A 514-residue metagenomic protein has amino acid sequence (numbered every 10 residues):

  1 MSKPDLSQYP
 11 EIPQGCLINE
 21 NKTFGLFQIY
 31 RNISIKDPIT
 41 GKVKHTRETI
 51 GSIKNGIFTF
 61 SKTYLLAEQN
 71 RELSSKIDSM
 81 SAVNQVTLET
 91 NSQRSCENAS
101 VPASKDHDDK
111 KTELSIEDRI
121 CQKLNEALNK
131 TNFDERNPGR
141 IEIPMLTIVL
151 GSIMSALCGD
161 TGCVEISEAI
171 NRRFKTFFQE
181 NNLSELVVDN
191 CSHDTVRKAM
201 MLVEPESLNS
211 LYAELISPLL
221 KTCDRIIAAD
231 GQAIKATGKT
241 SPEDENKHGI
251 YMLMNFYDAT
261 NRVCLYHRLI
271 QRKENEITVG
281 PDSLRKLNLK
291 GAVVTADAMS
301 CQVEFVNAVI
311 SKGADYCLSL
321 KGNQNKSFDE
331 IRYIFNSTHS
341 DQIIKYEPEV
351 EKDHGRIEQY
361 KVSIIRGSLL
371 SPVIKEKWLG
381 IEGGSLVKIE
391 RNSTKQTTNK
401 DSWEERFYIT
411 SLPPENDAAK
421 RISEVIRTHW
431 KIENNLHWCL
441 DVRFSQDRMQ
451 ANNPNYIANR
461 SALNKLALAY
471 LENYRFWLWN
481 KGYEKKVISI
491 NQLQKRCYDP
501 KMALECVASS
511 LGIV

Functional and structural regions predicted by a protein language model:
M1-A229, Y257-H267, M449, E472-V514: Dynamic "connector" segments at or just before major functional cores
R31, G151, I166, S192 (+8 more regions): Short, conserved catalytic/metal-binding motifs centered on acidic residues
T46, I50, A314-I331: Conserved beta-strand -> loop -> alpha-helix junction used to position metal-binding or nucleic-acid-contacting
S152, R197, Y257, P281 (+2 more regions): Predominant activation on well-ordered alpha-helical scaffold segments within soluble catalytic domains
S217-T295, C301-A314, K321: Polybasic low-complexity intrinsically disordered regions
K321-R427: An anionic, glycine-rich sequence signature occurring as long contiguous blocks
I389-L471: A C-terminal functional module that forms or caps the active site or interfaces directly with catalytic machinery
